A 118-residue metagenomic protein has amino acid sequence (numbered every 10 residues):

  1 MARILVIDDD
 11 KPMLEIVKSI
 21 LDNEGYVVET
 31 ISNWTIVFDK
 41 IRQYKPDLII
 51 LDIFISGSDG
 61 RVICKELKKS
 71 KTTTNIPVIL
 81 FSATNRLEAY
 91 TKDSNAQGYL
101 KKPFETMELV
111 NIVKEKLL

Functional and structural regions predicted by a protein language model:
K11-E29: Two-component/phosphorelay signaling modules centered on CheY-like receiver
L14, S56, T74, K102: The feature encodes the CheY-like receiver
K18, D59-V62, T84-K101, M107 (+1 more regions): Alpha4 helix (beta4-alpha4-beta5 surface) of REC/receiver domains from two-component response regulators
T30-L48: Acidic, metal-coordinating helix/loop segments flanking the phosphotransfer/catalytic sites of two-component signaling
D39, R61-T72: Short amphipathic alpha-helix used as the core "switch/output" element in two-component signaling
K45-D47, T72-P77: His-Asp phosphorelay/catalytic-motif detector in bacterial-type signaling
D52: Active-site residues of response regulator receiver
I79-F81: Hydrophobic/aromatic residues positioned on beta-strands within the core alpha/beta folds
